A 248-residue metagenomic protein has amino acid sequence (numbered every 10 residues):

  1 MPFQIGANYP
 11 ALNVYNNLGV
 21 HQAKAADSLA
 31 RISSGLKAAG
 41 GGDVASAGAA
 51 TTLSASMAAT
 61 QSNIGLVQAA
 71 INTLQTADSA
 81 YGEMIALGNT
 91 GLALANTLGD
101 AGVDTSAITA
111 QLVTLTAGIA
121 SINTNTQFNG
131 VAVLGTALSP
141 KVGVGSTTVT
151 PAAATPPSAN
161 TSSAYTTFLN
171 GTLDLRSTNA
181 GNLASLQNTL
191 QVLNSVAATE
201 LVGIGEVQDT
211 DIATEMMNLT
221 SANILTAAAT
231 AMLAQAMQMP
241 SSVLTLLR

Functional and structural regions predicted by a protein language model:
M1-A197, G205-A213, N218, N223-R248: Amphipathic alpha-helical coiled-coil/heptad-repeat segments
E200: Phosphate/ATP-binding catalytic cores across multiple sugar-kinase/actin-like superfamilies, primarily ASKHA
